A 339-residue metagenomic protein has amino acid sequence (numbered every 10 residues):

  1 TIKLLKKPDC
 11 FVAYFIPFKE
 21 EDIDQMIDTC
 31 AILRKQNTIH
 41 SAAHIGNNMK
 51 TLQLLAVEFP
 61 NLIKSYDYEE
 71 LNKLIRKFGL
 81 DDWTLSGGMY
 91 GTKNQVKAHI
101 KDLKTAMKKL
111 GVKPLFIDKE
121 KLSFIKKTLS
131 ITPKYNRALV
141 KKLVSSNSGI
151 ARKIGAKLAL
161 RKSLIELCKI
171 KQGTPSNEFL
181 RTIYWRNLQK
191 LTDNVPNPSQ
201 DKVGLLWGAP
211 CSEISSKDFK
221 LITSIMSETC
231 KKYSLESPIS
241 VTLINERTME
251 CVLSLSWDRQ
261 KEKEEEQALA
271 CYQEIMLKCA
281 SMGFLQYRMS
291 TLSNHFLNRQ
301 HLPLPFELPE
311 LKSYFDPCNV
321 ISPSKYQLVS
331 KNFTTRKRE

Functional and structural regions predicted by a protein language model:
T1-K153: C-terminal substrate-binding/cap subdomain adjacent to the FAD-binding core in PCMH-type and related FAD-linked
G46, F78-L80, M107, G111-E339: Conserved glycine-rich FAD pyrophosphate-binding loop
